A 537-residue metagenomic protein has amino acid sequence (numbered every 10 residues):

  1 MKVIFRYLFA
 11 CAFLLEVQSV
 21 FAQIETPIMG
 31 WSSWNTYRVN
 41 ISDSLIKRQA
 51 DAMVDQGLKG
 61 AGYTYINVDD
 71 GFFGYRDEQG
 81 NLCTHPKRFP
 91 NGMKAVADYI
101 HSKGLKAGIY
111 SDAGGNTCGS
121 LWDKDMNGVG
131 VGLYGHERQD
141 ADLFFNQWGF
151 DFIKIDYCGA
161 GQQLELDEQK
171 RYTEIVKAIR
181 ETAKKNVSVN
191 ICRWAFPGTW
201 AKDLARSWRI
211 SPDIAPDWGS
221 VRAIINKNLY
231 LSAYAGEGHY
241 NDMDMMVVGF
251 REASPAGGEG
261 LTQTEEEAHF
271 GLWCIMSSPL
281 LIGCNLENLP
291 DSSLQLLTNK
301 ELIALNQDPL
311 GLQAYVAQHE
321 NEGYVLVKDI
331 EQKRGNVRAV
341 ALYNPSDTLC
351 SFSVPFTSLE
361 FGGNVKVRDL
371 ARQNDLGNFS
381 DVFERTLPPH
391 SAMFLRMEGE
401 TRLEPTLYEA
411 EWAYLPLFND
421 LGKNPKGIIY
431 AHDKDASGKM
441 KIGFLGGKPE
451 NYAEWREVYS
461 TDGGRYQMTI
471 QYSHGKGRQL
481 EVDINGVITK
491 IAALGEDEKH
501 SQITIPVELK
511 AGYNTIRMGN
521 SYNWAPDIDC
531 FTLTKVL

Functional and structural regions predicted by a protein language model:
M1-Q23: Bacterial Sec-dependent N-terminal signal peptides
Q23-D43, K47: N-terminal module-boundary/linker segments of secreted carbohydrate-active enzymes
P27-S33, G62-V68, K106-S111, D151-D156 (+6 more regions): Structural recognition of the beta-strand scaffold that forms the well-ordered cores of secreted hydrolase catalytic
L45, Q49, M53-Q162: Aromatic-lined carbohydrate-binding/catalytic grooves of carbohydrate-active enzymes
H136, V187-N285: Glycan-recognition surfaces
W273-M276, L281-G283, E320-F361, H390 (+4 more regions): Carbohydrate-binding surface patches
L281-S346, P425-I442, G446, P506: Glycan-recognition and catalytic regions of carbohydrate-active enzymes
C350, L359-V367, D375, E384-L537: Extracytoplasmic
